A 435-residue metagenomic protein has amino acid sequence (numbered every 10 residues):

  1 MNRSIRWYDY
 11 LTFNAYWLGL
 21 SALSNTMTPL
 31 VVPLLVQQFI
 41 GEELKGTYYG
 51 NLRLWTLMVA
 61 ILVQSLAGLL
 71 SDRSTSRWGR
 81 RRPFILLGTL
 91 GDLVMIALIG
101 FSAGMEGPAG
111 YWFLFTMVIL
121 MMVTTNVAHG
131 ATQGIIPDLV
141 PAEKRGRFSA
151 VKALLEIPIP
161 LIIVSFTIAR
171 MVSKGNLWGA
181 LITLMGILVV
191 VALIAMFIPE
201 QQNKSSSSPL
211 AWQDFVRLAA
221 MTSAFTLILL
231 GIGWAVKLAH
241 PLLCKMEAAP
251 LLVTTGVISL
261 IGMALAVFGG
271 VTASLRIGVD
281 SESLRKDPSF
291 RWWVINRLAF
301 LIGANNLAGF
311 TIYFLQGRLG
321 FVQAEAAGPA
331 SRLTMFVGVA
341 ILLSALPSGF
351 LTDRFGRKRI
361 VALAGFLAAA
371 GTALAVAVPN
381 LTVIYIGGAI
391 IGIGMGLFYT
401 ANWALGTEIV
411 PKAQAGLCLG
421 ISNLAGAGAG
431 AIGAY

Functional and structural regions predicted by a protein language model:
M1-L57, G233-H240, R291-F321: Helix-loop boundary and gating motifs at the non-cytosolic
M1-R6, A103, Y111-F115, V127-A128 (+3 more regions): Intracellular loop-helix junctions on the cytosolic face of multi-pass helical membrane proteins
V32, V127-V140, L397-P411: Intracellular juxtamembrane helix-capping segments at the cytosolic ends of symmetry-related transmembrane helices
E43-W55, A150, K245-S259, F321-G338: Loop-to-transmembrane helix entry
A60, K412-Y435: A late C-terminal transmembrane helix in Major Facilitator Superfamily
V63-W78, S344-R357: Helix-to-loop junctions at the C-terminal end of transmembrane segments in multipass secondary transporters
R73-L90, R354-G365: Cytoplasmic membrane-interface "Motif A"-like loop-to-helix N-cap segments of 12-TM Major Facilitator Superfamily
L86-P108, F366-P379: C-terminal ends and interior cores of transmembrane alpha-helices in multi-pass membrane transporters/permeases
